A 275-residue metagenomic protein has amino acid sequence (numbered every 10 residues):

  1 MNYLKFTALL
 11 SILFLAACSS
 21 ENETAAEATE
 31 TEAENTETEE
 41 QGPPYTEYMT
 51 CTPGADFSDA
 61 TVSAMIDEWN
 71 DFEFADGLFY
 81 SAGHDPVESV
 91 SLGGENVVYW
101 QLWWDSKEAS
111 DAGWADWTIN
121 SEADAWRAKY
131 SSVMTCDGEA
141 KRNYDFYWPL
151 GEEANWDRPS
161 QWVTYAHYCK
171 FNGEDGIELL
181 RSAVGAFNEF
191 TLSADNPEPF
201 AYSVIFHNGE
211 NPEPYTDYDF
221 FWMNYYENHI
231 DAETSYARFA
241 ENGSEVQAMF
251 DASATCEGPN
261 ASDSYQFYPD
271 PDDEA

Functional and structural regions predicted by a protein language model:
N2-L9: Sec-dependent signal peptide recognition, specifically the positively charged N-region followed immediately by
L9, S20-E21: Membrane-embedded transmembrane helical bundles of large multi-pass transporters/channels
L15-A17: C-terminal motif of bacterial Sec signal peptides marking the signal peptidase cleavage site
E21-A128, S132-Q247, A252-A275: Short S/T/G/P-rich N-terminal loop/turn motif that feeds into the first structured element of a domain
